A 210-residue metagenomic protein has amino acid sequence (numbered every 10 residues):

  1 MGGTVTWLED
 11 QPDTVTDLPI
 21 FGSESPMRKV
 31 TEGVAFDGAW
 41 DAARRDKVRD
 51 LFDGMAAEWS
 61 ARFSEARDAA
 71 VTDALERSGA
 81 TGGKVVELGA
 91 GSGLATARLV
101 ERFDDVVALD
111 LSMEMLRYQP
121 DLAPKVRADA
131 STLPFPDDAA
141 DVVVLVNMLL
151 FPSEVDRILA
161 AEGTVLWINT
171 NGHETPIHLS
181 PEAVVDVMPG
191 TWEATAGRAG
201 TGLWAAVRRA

Functional and structural regions predicted by a protein language model:
T6-A80: Conserved class I S-adenosyl-L-methionine
G82-G91: Conserved class I S-adenosyl-L-methionine
G91-T132: Class I SAM-dependent methyltransferase SAM/SAH-binding core
S131-V143: A short acidic, Gly/Pro-enriched loop at the edge of an enzyme's catalytic core that lines a small-molecule cofactor
D141-S153: A short SAM/SAH-binding and catalytic strip from SAM-dependent methyltransferases
P152-T164: A short glycine-rich, Lys/Arg-flanked "PGG" loop and its adjoining helix->strand segment in the class I
L166-V187: Conserved class I S-adenosyl-L-methionine
W192-A210: Core SAM-dependent methyltransferase catalytic element
